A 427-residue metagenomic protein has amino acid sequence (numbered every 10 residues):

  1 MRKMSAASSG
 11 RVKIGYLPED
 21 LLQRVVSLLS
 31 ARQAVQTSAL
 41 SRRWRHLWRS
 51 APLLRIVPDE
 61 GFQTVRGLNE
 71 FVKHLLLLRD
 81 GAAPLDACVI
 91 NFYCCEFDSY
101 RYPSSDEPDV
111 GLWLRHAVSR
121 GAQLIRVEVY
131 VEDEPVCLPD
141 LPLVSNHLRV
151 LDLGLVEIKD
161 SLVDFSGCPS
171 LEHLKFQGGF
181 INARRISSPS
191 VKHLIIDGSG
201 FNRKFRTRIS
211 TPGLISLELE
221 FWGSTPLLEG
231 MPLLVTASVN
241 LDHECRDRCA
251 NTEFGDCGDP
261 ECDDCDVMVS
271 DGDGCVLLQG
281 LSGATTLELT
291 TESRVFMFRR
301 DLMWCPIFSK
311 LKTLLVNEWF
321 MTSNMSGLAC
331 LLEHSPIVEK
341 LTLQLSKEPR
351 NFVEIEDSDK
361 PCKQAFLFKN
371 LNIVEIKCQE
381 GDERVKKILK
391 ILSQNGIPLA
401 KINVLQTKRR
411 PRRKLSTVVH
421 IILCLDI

Functional and structural regions predicted by a protein language model:
M1-S8, K13, V235, G258-E261 (+1 more regions): Regulatory and partner-binding modules of innate immune sensors/adaptors
R2-S190, D197-S199, K387-L389: Leucine-rich repeat
K3, H334-I427: C-terminal closing repeat unit and adjoining cap/tail of repeat-based domains
M4-A6, L28, Q36, G61-K73 (+10 more regions): Leucine-rich repeat
D20, W48-P52, G81-L85, H116-L124 (+10 more regions): Leucine-rich repeat
L54-V57, C88-N91, Q123-E128, R149-G154 (+9 more regions): Conserved hydrophobic beta-strand positions in leucine-rich repeat
Y130, L151-V156, C168, L174-G179 (+11 more regions): Solvent-exposed loop/turn tips at the surfaces of repeat/solenoid architectures
N202-R203, T207-C275: Acidic, glycine-rich loop-and-beta core segments that form the ion-binding/anion-interacting portion of active sites
